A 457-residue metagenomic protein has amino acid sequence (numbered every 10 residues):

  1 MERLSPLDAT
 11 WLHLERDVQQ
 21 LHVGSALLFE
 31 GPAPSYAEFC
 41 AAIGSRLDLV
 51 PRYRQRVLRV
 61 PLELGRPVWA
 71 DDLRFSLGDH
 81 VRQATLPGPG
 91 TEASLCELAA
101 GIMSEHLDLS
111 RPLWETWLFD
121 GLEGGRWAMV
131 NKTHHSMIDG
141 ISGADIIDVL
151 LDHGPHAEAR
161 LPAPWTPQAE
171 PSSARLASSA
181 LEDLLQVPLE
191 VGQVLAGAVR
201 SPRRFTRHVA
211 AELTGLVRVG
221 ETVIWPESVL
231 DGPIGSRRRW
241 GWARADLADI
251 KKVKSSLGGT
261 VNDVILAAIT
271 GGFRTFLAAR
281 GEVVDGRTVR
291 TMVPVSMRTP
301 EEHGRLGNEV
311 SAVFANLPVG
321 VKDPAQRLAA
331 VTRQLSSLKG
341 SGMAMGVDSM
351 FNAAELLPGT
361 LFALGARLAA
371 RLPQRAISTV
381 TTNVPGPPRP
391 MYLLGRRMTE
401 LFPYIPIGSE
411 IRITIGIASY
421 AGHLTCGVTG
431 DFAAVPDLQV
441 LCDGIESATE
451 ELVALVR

Functional and structural regions predicted by a protein language model:
M1-L7, E15-Q20, G24-I411, I415-R457: Soluble acyl-CoA-dependent acyltransferase catalytic core bearing the H(X)4D motif
